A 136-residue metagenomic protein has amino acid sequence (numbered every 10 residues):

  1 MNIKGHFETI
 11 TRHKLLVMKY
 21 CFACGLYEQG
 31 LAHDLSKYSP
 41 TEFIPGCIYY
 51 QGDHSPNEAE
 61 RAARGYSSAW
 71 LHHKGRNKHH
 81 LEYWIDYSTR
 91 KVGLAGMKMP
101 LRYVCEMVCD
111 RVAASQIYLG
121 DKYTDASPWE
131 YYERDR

Functional and structural regions predicted by a protein language model:
M1-R136: Metal-dependent phosphohydrolase cores
